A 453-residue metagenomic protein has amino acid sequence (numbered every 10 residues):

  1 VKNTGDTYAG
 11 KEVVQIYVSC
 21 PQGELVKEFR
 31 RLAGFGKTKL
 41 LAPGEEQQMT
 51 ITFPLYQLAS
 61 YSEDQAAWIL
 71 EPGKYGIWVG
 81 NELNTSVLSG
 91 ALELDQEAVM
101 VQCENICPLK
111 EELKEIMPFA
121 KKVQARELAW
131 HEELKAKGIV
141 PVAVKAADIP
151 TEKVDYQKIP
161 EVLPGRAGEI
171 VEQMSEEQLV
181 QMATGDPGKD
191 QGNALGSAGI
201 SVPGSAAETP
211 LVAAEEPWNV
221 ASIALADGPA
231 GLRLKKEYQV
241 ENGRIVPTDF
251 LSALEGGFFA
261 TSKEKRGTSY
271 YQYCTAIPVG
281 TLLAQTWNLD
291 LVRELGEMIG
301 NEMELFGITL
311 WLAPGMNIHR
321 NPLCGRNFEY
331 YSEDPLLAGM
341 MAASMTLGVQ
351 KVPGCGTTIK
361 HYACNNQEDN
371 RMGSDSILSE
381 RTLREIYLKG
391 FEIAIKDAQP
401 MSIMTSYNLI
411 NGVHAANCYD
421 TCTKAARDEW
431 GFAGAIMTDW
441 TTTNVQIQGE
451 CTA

Functional and structural regions predicted by a protein language model:
V1-S60, A67-N84, C103-A453: Glycoside hydrolase catalytic-domain context in secreted enzymes
T85-Q102: Short beta-strand elements
